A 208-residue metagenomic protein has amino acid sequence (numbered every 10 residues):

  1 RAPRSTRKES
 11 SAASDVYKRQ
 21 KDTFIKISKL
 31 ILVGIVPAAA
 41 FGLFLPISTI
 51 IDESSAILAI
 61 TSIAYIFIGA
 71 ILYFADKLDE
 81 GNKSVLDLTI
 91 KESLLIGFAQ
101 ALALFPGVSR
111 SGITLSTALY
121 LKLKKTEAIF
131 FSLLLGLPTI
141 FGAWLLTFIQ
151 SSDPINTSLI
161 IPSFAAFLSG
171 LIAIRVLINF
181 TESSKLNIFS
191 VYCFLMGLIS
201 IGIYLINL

Functional and structural regions predicted by a protein language model:
R1-A13, Y17: Single conserved hydrophobic/aromatic residue that forms the stacking wall/gate of nucleotide- or nucleobase-binding
S14-S109, I113-L208: Multi-pass membrane proteins that catalyze or facilitate reactions on polyprenyl-/lipid-phosphate substrates and their
